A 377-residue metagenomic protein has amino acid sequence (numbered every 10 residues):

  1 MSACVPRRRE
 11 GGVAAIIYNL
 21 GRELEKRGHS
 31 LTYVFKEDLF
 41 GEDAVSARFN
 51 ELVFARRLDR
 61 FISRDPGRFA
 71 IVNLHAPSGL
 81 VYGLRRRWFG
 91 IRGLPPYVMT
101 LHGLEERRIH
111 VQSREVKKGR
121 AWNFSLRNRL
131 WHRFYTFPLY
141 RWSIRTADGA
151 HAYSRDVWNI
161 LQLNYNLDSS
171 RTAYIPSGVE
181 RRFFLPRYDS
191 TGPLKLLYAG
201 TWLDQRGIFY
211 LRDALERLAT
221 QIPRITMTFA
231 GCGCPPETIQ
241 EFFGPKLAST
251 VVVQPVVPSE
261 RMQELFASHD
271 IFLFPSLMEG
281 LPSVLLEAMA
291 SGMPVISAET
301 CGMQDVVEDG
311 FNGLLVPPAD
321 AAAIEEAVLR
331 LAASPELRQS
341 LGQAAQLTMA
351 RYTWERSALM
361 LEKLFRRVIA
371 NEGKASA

Functional and structural regions predicted by a protein language model:
A15, N19, Y198-R217, E237 (+2 more regions): A conserved mid-protein helix/loop that constitutes part of the nucleotide-sugar donor-binding site
A121-A150: Membrane-proximal helix-turn-helix segments that form the acceptor-binding/catalytic region of lipid-linked
D156, G178: Carbohydrate-associated surface elements
I239-E260: Nucleotide-activated donor-binding/catalytic signature segment of Leloir-type glycosyltransferases, i.e., the conserved
V256, E264-H269: Short alpha-helical donor nucleotide-sugar binding micro-motif in glycosyltransferases
L277: Aromatic "clamp/platform" in nucleotide-sugar-dependent glycosyltransferases that forms part of the donor/acceptor
P294-S297, V307: Short hydrophobic beta-strand element within catalytic cores of glycosyltransferases and related nucleotide-activated
D309-G310, L314-A321, R330-P335: Conserved acidic donor-binding segment of nucleotide-sugar-dependent glycosyltransferases
